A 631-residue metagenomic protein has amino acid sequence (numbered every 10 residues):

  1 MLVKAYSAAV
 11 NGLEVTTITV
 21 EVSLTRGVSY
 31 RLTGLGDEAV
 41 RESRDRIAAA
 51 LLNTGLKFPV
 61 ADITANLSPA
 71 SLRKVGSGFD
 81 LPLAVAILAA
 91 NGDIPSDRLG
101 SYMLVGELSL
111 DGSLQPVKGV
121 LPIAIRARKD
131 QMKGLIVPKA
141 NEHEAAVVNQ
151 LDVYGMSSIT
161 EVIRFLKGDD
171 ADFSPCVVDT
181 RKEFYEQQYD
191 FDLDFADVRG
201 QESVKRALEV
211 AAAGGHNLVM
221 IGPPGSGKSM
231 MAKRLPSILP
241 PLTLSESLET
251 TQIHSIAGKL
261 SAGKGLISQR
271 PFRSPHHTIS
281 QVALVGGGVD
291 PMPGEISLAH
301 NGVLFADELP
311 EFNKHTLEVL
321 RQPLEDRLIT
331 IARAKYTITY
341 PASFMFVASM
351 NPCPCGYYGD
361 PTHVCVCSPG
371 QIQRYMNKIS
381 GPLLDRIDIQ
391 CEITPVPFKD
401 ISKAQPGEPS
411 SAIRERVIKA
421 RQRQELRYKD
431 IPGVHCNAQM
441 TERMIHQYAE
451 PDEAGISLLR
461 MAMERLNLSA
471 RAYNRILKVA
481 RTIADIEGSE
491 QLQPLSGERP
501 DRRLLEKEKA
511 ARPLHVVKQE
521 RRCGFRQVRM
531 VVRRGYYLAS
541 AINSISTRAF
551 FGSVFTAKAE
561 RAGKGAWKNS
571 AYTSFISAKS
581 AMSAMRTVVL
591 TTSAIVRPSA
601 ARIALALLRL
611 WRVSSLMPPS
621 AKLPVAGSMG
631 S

Functional and structural regions predicted by a protein language model:
M1-V219, P223-S226, A332, A472-Y473 (+2 more regions): Peripheral, non-AAA+ core regions of ATP-driven protein-machinery
A39-R44, P59, N66-G76, D290-P291 (+1 more regions): Basic, amphipathic alpha-helical bundle interface domains used for macromolecular binding and assembly
A171-V210, G214, S245-I296: P-loop NTPase nucleotide-binding/switch module
M220-K259: Walker A/P-loop
D307-E308: Walker B catalytic acidic pair
A510-Y537, E560-A566: Positively charged N-terminal leader segments that act as targeting/secretion signals
R533-R534, S540-R548, S553, R561-R586 (+4 more regions): Low-acidity, Ser/Thr- and Arg-rich intrinsically disordered low-complexity segments
